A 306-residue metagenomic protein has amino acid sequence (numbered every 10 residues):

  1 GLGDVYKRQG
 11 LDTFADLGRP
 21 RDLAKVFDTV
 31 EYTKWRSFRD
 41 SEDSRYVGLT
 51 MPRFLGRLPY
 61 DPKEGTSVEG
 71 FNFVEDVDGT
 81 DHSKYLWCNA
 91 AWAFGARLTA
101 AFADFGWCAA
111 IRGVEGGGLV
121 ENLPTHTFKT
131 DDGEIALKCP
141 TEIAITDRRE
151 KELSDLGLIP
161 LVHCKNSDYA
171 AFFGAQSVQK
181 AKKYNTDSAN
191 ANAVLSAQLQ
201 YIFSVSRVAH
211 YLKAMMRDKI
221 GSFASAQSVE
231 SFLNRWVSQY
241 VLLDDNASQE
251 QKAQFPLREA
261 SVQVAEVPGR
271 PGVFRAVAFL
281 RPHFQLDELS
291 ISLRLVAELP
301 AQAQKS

Functional and structural regions predicted by a protein language model:
G1-Y6: Short, small-residue-biased leader/transition segments that mark boundaries at the very start of proteins
T13-Y60: Acidic, Ser/Thr-rich peripheral helices and adjacent loops at domain boundaries
V68: Core active-site phosphate/anionic-ligand binding loop and the adjoining beta-turn-alpha structural block in enzyme
E75-S228, F284, E288-I291: Long, contiguous, structured domain-core segments that constitute the functional module of a protein
E150-K151, P160-C164, K252-Q254, E266-R270: A general structural signal for short secondary-structure junctions and capping/turn motifs
Y201-E266: Extended, compositionally biased non-globular segments
S261-S306: C-terminal edge-of-domain segments
